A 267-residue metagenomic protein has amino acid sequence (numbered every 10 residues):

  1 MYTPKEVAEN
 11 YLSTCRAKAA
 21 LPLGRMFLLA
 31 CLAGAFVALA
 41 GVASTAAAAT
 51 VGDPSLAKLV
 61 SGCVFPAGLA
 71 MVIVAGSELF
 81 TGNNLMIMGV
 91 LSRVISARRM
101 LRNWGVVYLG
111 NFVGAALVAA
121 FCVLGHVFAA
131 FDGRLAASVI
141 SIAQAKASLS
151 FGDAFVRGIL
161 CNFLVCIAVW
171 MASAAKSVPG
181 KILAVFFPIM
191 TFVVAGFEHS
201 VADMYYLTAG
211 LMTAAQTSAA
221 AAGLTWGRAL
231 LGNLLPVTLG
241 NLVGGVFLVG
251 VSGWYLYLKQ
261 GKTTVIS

Functional and structural regions predicted by a protein language model:
M1-S267: Alpha-helical transmembrane segments and their helix-helix packing motifs
